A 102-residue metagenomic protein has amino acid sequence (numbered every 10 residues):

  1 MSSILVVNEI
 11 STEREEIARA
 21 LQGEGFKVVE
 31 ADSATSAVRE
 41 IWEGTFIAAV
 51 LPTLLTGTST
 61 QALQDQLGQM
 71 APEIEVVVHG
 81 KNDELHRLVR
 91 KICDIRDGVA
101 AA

Functional and structural regions predicted by a protein language model:
M1-S11, I17-A18, A49: Conserved acidic segment of CheY-like receiver
S11-V29: Two-component/phosphorelay signaling modules centered on CheY-like receiver
R14, I47, L51-Q69: Conserved phosphotransfer microenvironments
D32-A48: Acidic, metal-coordinating helix/loop segments flanking the phosphotransfer/catalytic sites of two-component signaling
T35, L54, R87-K91: Conserved N-terminal glycine/acidic-rich loop preference
A49, Q64, E73-D83: A short, hydrophobic beta-strand element within the central beta-sheet of small alpha/beta folds
L85-A102: Receiver (REC) domain switch/output surface
